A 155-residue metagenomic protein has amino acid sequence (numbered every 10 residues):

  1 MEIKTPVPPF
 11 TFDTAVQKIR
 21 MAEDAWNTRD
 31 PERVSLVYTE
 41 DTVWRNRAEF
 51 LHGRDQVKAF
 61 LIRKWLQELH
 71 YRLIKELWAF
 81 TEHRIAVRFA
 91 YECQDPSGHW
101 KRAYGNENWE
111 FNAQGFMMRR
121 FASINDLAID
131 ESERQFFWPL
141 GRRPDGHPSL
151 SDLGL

Functional and structural regions predicted by a protein language model:
M1-E40, L150-L155: Short, low-complexity N-terminal intrinsically disordered segments enriched in polar/charged residues
E2-F10, A59-L155: A beta-strand edge to alpha-helix "cap/lid" segment located at domain peripheries
T5-V7, D41-H52, K64-Q67: A short gly/proline-enriched turn/hairpin at secondary-structure junctions
T14-Q17, H52, Q56: Generic recognition of short, well-ordered alpha-helical interface segments
D30, T42, L69-R72: Secondary-structure boundary/capping signal
S35, R54, K58-I62: Short, well-structured alpha-helical segments
E40-D41, F121: Nucleotide-sugar donor-binding loop of glycosyltransferases
